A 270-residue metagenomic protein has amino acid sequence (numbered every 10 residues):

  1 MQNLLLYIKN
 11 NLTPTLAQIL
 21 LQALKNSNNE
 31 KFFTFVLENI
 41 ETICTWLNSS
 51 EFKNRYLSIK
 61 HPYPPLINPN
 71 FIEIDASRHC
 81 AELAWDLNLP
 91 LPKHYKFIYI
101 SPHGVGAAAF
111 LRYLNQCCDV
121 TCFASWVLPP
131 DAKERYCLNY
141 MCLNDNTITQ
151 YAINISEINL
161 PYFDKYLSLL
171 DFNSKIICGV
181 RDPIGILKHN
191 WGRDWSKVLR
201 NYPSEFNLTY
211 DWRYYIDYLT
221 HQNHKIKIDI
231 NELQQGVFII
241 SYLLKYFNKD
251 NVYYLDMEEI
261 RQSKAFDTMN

Functional and structural regions predicted by a protein language model:
M1-T147: PAPS-dependent sulfotransferase catalytic core
S27, S49-S50, S58, P64-P65 (+11 more regions): Generic serine detector
I72-A76, Q150-S156, K227-L233: Short linear motifs at secondary-structure transitions and domain/linker junctions
H79-E82, P92-K93, N159-L160, Q234-F238: Short amphipathic alpha-helical surface micro-motifs
K93-F97, L111, N115-F123, N146-T149 (+3 more regions): Solvent-exposed, well-ordered amphipathic alpha-helical segments that flank/support binding or catalytic loops
K96, S101-V105, C118, E157 (+2 more regions): Short, flexible loop/turn elements at secondary-structure junctions
K133-I177: Conserved nucleotide-sensing/catalytic segment adjacent to the nucleotide-binding pocket in NTP-handling enzymes
P161-N270: PAPS-dependent sulfotransferase catalytic domain
